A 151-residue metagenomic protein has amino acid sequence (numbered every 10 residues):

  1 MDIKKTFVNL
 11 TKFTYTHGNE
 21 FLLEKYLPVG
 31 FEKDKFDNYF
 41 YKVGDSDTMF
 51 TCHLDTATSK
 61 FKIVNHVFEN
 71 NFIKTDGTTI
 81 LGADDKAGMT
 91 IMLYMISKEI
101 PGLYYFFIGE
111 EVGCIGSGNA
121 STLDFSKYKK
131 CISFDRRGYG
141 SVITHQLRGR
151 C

Functional and structural regions predicted by a protein language model:
M1-K5: Short, Lys/Arg-enriched, disordered terminal segments
T6-S46, V112: A non-catalytic alpha/beta surface segment that caps or lines the substrate-entry region of metallo-dependent hydrolase
N9, H53-D55, D84-D85, D135: Acidic active-site catalytic centers that drive phospho-/nucleotidyl reactions and related ester hydrolyses
V29-K33, M49, V64-N65, G102-Y104: Active-site regions of enzymes building and remodeling cell-envelope glycoconjugates
K42-A83: Catalytic-core environment of secreted peptidases
L81, D85-C151: Acidic/histidine-rich catalytic neighborhood of metal-dependent amide-processing enzymes
